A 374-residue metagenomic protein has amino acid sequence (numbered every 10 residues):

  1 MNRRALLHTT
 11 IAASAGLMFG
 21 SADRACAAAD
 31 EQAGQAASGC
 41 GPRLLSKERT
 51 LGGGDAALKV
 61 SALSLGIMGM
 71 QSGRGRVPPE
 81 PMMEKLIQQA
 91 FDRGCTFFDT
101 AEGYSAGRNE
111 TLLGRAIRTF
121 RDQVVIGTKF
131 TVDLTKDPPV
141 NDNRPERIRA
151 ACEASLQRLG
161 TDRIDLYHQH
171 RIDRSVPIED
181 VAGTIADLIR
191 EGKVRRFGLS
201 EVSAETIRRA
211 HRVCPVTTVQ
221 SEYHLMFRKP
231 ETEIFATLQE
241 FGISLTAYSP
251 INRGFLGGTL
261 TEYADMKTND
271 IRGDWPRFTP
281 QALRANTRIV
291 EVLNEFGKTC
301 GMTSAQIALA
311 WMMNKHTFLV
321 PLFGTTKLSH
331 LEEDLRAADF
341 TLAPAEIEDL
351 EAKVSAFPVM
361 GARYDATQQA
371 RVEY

Functional and structural regions predicted by a protein language model:
N2-V125: N-terminal binding-site loop/beta-alpha segment at the start of enzyme catalytic domains that lines or forms
L6-L7, A28-S46, E240, T268-E295 (+4 more regions): Terminal-tail/helix-coil boundary detector
E48, I87, E110, G114 (+7 more regions): Generic structural signal for well-ordered alpha-helices, preferentially at hydrophobic/aromatic core positions
L65, F98, L113, I126 (+11 more regions): Conserved, mostly hydrophobic/aromatic
Q71-R74, D133-P139, H330: A short acidic, helix-capping loop that chelates divalent metal ions and anchors anionic groups
D133-K229, E233: Glycine/proline-rich, positively charged, aromatic-decorated active-site loop/lid region on the catalytic face
R212-T218, Q239-L245, T317-F318: Glycine-enriched alpha-helix->loop->beta-strand junction motifs that scaffold or abut catalytic
P230-D265: Aromatic-lined glycan-binding groove of carbohydrate-active enzymes
